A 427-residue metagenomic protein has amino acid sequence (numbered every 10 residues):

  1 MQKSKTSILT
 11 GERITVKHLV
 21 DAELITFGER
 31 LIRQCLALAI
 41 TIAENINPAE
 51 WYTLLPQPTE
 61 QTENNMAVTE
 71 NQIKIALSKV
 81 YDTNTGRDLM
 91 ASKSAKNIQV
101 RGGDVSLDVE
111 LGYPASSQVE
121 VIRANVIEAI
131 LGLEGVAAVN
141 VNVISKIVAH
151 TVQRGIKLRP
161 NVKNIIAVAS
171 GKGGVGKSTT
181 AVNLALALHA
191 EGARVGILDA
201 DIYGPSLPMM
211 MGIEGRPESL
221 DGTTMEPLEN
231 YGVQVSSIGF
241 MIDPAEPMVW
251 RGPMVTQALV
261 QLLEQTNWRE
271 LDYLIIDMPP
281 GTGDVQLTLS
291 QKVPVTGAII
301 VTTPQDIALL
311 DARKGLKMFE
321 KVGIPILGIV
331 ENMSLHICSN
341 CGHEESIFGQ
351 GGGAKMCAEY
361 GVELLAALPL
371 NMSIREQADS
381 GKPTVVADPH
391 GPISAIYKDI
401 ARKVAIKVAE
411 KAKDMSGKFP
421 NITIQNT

Functional and structural regions predicted by a protein language model:
M66-K96: N-proximal, solvent-exposed amphipathic alpha-helical segments enriched in charged/polar residues
E70-I73, S94, R101-S106, E110-N140: Short, non-transmembrane amphipathic alpha-helical segments
S92, V139-K163: Short, basic phosphate-binding NTP loop
N164-I202, L316: Walker A/P-loop phosphate-binding motif and the immediately C-terminal alpha-helix
L188-W250, T256-Q257, L263-E264: Phosphate-binding loop that captures ATP/GTP phosphates
F240-P247, Q265-V285: Switch II (G3) loop of P-loop NTPases
D272-Y273, P279-S380: Conserved catalytic-core segment of NTP-binding enzymes
K382-D388: C-terminal boundary of histidine-terminating zinc-finger modules
